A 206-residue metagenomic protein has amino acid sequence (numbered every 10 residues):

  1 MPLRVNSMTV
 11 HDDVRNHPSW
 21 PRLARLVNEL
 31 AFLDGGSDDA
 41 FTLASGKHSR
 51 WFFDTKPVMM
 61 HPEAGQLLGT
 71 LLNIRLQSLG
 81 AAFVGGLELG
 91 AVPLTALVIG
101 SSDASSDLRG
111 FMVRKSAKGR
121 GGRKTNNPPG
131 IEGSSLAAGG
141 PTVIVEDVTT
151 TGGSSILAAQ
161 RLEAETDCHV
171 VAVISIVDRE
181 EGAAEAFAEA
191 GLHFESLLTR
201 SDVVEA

Functional and structural regions predicted by a protein language model:
P2-E29, Q160-A206: PRPP-dependent phosphoribosyltransferase catalytic core
P2-S78: Active-site-facing substrate-recognition patch
T70, I74, A96, G100 (+1 more regions): Short, well-ordered alpha-helices that flank and scaffold nucleotide-derived cofactor binding pockets
Q77-A82, L136-G139: Short helix-loop-beta connector
L79, P93-L108, A186-R200: Short acidic, glycine/proline-enriched helix-loop-strand junctions
A81-G90, A172-I174: Short glycine-rich phosphate-binding loop at a beta-alpha junction
G86-G90, R114, T149-T151: Active-site nucleophile and cofactor-binding loops and adjacent substrate-binding regions of central metabolic enzymes
L94-V143, G153-L157: Short, glycine/charge-rich flexible loops or terminal/linker lids adjacent to PRPP-binding catalytic cores
